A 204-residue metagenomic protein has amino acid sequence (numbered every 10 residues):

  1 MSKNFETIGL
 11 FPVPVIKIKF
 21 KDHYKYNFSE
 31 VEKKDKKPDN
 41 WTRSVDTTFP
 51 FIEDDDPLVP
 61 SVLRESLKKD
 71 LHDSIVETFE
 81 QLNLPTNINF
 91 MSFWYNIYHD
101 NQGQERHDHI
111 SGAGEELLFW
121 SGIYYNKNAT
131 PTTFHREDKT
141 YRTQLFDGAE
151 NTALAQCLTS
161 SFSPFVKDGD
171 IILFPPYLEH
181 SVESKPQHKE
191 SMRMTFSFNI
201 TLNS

Functional and structural regions predicted by a protein language model:
M1-L84, N101-G103: Non-heme Fe(II)/2-oxoglutarate
V13, F90, S191-T195: Short edge beta-strand segments in beta-sheet-rich domains
K17, W94, S121-I123, T195-S197: Beta-strand secondary-structure signal
K19-K21, Y98, Y125-K127, N199-N203: Solvent-exposed residues in well-ordered beta-strands and their adjoining turns, especially edge/terminal strands
L63-F93, H99-N128: Active-site region of the double-stranded beta-helix
D100-L173: Catalytic core of non-heme Fe(II) oxygenases with the double-stranded beta-helix
A153-S204: Catalytic core of Fe(II)/2-oxoglutarate
